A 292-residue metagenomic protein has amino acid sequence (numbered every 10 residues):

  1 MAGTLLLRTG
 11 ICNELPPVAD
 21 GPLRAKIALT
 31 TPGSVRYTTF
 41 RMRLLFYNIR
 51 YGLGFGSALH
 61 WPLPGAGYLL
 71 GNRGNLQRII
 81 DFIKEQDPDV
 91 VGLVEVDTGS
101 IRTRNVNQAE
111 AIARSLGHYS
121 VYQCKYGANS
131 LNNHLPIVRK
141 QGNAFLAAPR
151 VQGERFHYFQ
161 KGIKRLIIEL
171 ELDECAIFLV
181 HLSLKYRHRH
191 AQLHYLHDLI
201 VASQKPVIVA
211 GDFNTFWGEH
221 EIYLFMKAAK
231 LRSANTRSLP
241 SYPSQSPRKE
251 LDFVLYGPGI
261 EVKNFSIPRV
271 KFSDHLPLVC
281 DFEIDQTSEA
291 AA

Functional and structural regions predicted by a protein language model:
A2-I11: Extreme N-terminal basic, low-complexity initiation segments that serve as generic localization/processing leaders
C12-E14, L23-S115, Y122-S130, D285-A292: N-terminal, active-site-proximal structural segment of metallo-dependent hydrolase catalytic domains
F40-L45, L53, A148-Q152, I163-L179 (+1 more regions): Beta-strand-turn-beta hairpins that frame and shape the catalytic cleft of phosphate-ester-processing enzymes
R43-I49, R78-T103, L170, I177-V180 (+5 more regions): Active-site beta-strand/loop signature of hydrolases that rely on acidic residues for catalysis
L63-Y68, V96-S100, R155-F156, F178-R187: Surface-exposed cleft-lining segments at the edges of enzyme active sites
S100-N105, H118-F145, N214-P277: Active site of divalent-metal-dependent phosphoester/diester hydrolases
V121-Y122, G127-Q141, R150, G162-I163 (+3 more regions): Soluble catalytic domains of enzymes that build or remodel membrane lipids, polysaccharides, and related
R150-E154, I260-K263, Q286-E289: Short helix-loop capping/hinge motifs at secondary-structure junctions, enriched in acidic/polar residues
